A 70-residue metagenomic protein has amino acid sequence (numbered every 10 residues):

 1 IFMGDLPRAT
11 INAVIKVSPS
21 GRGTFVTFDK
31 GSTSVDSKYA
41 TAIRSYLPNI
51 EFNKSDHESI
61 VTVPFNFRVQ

Functional and structural regions predicted by a protein language model:
I1-N12, R44-S59, R68-Q70: Pro/Gly-rich coil/turn motifs and low-complexity linkers
P19: Short, ordered coil/turn segments that flank beta-strands lining enzyme active or ligand-binding pockets
R22-E58: A short, well-structured alpha-helical segment
V61-V63: Extracytoplasmic/periplasmic beta-strand context in beta-sandwich domains, especially the cupredoxin/COX2 CuA-binding
